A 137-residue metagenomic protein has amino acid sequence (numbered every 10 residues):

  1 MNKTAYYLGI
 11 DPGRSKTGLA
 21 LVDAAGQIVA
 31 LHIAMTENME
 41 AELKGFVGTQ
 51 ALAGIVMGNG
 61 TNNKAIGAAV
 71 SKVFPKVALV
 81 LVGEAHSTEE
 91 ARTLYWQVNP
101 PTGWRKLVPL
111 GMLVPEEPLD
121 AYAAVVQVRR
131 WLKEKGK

Functional and structural regions predicted by a protein language model:
N2-L8, R14-K137: Phosphate- and other anionic-substrate recognition elements at nucleic-acid/protein interfaces
